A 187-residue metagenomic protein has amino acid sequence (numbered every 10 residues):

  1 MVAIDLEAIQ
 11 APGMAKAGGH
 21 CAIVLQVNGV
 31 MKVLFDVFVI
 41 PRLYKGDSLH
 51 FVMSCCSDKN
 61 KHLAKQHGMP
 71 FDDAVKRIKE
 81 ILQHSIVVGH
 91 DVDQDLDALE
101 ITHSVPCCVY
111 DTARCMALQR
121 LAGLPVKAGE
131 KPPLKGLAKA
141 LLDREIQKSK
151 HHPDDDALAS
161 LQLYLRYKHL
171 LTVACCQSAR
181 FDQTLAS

Functional and structural regions predicted by a protein language model:
M1-H20: Entry/capping segment at the start of metal-dependent catalytic domains with acidic active-site entry clusters
M1-V2, V75, K79-L82: Solvent-exposed, well-ordered amphipathic alpha-helical segments that flank/support binding or catalytic loops
A17-G19, V27-H62, Q66, K79-S187: Metal-dependent phosphoesterase core characteristic of DEDDh/y 3'-5' exonuclease domains
M69-A74: Von Willebrand factor
